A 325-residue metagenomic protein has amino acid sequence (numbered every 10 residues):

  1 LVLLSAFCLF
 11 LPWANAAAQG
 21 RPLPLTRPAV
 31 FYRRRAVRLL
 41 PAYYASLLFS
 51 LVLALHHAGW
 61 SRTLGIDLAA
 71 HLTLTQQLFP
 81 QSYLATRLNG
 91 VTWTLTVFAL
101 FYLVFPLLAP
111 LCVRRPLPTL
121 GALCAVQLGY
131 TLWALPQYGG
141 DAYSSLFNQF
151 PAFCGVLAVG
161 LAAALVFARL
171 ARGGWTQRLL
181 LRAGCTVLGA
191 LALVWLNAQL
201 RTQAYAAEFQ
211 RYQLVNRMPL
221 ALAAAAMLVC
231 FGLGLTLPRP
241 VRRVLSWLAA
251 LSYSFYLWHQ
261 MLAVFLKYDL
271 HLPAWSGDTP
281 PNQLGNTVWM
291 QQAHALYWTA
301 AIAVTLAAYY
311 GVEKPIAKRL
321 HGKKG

Functional and structural regions predicted by a protein language model:
L1-V2, L9-F10, A29-R33, V37-F49 (+10 more regions): Hydrophobic alpha-helical transmembrane segments of multipass integral membrane proteins, especially permease/channel
L3, A45-V52, A69-L72, L100 (+9 more regions): Lipid-exposed faces of alpha-helical membrane segments in multi-pass integral membrane proteins
F10-P28, P80-Y83, L108-R114, D141-I302 (+1 more regions): Alpha-helical transmembrane segments in multi-pass integral membrane proteins
P12, P22-R35, L39-V97, L128-S144 (+4 more regions): Membrane-interface helix-loop-helix regions
L68-A69, T92-F101, Y130-T131, V159 (+3 more regions): Hydrophobic alpha-helical transmembrane segments
P116-P136, C185-V194: Small-polar-interrupted transmembrane alpha-helices in polytopic inner-membrane proteins
V229, L306-G311: Alpha-helical transmembrane segments
